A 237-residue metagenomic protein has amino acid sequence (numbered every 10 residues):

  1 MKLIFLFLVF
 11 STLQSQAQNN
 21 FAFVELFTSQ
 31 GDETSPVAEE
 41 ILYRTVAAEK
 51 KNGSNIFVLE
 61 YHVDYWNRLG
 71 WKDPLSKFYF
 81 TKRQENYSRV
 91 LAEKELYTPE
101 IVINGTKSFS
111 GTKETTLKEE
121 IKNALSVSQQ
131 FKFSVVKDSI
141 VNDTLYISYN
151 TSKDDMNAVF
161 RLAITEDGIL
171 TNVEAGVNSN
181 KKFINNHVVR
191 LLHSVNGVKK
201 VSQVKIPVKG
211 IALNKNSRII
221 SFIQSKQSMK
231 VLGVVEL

Functional and structural regions predicted by a protein language model:
M1-N20, L26: Bacterial Sec-dependent N-terminal signal peptides
Q18-E33, L59: Short active-site neighborhood of thiol/selenol oxidoreductases, capturing the structured segment around
S29-E33, I41, V63-R68, K107-S110: Solvent-exposed loop/turn segments at secondary-structure junctions within structured extracellular/periplasmic domains
T34-K50: Typically the conserved alpha-helix immediately C-terminal to a functionally engaged Cys/Sec in thioredoxin-like
P36-A38, L69-K72, K113-E114: Short, solvent-exposed loop/turn and secondary-structure capping segments
N52-T81, E95: Thiol-based oxidoreductase modules, predominantly thioredoxin-like and allied folds used for disulfide exchange
P74-Y97, T106-K107, G111-L237: Short, conserved sequence motifs used for protein processing/export or organelle targeting and for catalysis
I101: Ligand-binding face of N-terminal immunoglobulin V-set domains in extracellular IgSF glycoproteins
